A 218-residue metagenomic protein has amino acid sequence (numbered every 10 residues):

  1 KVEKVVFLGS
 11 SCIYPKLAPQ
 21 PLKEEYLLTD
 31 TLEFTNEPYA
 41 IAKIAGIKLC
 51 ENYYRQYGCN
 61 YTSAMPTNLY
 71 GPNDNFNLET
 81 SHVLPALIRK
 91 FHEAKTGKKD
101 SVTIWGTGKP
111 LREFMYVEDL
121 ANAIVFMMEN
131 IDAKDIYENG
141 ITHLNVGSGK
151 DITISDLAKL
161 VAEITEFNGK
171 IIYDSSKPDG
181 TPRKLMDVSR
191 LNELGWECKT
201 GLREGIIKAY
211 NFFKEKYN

Functional and structural regions predicted by a protein language model:
K1-N75, W196, K208: N-terminal Rossmann-like NAD(P)+-binding domain of SDR-like oxidoreductases, especially those catalyzing
C12-P21, S81, A86-K95: Mobile, glycine-enriched helix-loop/loop "lid" segments at the mouths of ligand-binding/catalytic clefts that gate
L17-Q20, D74-E79, V117, L157-A158 (+1 more regions): Short aromatic-enriched loop/helix-cap "lid" or pocket-rim segments at secondary-structure transitions that line
P21-E25, T80-H82, A121, A162-E163: Glycine-rich, phosphate-binding/catalytic loops in enzymes
N36-Y39, T67-H82, G106-E118, S148-K150: Glycine-rich "substrate-gating" loop/helix at the edge of Rossmann-like oxidoreductase active sites
I44-E51, L84-R89, N122, S155: Conserved active-site helix of classical SDR/Rossmann-fold NAD(P)-dependent CH-OH oxidoreductases
E51-Q56, I88-H92, E129: Alpha-helical segments that scaffold the active site and NAD(P)H-binding pocket of short-chain dehydrogenase/reductase
E93-N218: C-terminal substrate-binding subdomain of Rossmann-fold SDR/epimerase-dehydratase oxidoreductases
